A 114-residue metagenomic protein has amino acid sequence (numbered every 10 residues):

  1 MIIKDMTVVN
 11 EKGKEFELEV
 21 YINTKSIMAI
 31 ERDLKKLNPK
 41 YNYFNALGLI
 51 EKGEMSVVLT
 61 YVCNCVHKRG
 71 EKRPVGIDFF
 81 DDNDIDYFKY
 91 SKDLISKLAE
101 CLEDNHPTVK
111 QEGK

Functional and structural regions predicted by a protein language model:
M1, K25, V57: Short, well-structured alpha-helical interface segments that form or flank functional binding sites
M1-K12, L37-G48, G70-K114: Charged interaction scaffolds used for protein-protein
E15: Active-site neighborhood of HAD-like aspartate-dependent phosphohydrolases
T24-Y41: Short, surface-exposed, low-complexity cationic segments
D33-K36, G48-M55: Active-site- and interface-proximal helix/loop "cap" or "latch" segments in soluble metabolic and energy-transducing
S56-K68: Short, hydrophobic/amphipathic alpha-helical patches that form generic packing surfaces within helical domains
